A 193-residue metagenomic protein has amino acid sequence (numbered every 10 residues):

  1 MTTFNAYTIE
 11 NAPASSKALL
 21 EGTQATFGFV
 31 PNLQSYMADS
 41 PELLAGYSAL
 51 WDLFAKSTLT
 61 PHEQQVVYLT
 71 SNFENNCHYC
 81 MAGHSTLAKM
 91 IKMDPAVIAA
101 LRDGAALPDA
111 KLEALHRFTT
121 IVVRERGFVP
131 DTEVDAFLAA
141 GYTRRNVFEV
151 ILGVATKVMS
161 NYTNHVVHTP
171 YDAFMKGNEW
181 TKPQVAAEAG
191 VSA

Functional and structural regions predicted by a protein language model:
M1-A193: Hydrophobic alpha-helical segments
